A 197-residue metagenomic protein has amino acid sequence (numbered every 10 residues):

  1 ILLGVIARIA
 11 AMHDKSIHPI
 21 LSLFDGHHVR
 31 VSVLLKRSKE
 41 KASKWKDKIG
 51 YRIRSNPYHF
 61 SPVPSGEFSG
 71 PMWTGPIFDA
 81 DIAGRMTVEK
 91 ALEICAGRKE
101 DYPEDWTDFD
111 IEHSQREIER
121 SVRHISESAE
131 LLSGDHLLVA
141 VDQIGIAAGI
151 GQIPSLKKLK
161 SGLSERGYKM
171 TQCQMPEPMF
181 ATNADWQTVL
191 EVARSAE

Functional and structural regions predicted by a protein language model:
I1-E197: SAM-dependent transferase fold signal centered on methyltransferase-like domains, encompassing both Class I
